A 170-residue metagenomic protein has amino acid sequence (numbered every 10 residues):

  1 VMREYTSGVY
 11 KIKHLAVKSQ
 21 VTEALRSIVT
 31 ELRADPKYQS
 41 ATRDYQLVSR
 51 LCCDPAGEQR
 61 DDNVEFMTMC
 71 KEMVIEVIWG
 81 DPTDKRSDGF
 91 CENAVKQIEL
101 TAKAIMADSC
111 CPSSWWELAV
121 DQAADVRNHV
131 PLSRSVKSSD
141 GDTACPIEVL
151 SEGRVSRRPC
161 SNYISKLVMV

Functional and structural regions predicted by a protein language model:
V1-L100, S133, A144-V170: Retroviral integrase
T83-D84, F90-S135: Surface-exposed, charged/polar loop-rich segments that form substrate/cofactor-binding or regulatory interfaces
P112-D121, T143-G153: Short flexible/disordered coil segments
V136-D142: Short coil/turn segments at secondary-structure boundaries
